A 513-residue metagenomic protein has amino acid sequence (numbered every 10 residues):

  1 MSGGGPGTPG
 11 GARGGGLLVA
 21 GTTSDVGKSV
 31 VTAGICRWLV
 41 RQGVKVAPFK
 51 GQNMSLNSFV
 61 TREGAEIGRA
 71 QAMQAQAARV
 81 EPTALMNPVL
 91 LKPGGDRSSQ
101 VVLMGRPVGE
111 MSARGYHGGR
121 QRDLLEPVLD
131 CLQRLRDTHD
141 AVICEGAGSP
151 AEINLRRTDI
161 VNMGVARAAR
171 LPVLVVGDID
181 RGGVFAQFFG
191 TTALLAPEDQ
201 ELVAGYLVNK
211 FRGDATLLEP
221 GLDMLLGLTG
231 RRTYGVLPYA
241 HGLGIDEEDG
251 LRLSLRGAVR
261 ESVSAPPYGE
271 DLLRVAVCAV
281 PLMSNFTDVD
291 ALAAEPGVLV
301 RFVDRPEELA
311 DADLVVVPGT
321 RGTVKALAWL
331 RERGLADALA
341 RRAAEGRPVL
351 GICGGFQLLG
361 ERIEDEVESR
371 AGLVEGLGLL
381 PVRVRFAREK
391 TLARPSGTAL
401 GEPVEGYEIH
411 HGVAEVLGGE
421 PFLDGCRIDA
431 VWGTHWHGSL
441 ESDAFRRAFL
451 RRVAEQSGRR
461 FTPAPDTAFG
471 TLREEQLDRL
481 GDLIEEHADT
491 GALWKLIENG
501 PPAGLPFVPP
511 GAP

Functional and structural regions predicted by a protein language model:
S2-A340, P348, D365, R388 (+1 more regions): Flexible phosphate-sensing "switch/lid" loops adjacent to ATP/NTP-binding sites across phosphate-transfer
A344: Immediate flanking context of iron-sulfur cluster ligation sites
C353-G354: Catalytic nucleophile serine of serine hydrolases, specifically the conserved "nucleophile elbow" pentapeptide
Q357: Glycine-centered loop/turn positions within well-structured domains that cap or flank conserved ligand/cofactor-binding
G360-V367: Extracellular/periplasmic helix-exit of transmembrane alpha-helices
R362, V382-R383, G412: Short loop segments at secondary-structure junctions
V367-S369, V374-A393: Conserved P-loop NTPase catalytic core
